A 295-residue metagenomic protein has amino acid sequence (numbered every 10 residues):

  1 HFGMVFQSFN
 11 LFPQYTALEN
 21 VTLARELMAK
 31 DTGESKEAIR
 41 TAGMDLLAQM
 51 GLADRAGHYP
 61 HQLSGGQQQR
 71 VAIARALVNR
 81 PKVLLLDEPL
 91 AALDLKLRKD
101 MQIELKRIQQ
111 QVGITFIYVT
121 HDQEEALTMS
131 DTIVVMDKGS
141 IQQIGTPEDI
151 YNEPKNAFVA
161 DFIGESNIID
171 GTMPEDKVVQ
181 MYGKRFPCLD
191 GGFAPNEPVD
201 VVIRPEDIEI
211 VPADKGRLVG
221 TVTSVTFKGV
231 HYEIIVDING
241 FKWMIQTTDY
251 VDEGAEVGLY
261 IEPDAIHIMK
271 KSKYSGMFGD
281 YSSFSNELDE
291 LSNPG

Functional and structural regions predicted by a protein language model:
H1, Q7-F12, D122, E165: Catalytic "switch" loops of ABC-type ATPases
M4-Q7, E19, L23, L27 (+2 more regions): Conserved adenine-binding aromatic site and its adjacent loop/helix in ATP-hydrolyzing domains
Q7, L11, T16-L18, L85: Beta-to-alpha transition at the N-cap of a short helix in the ABC ATPase nucleotide-binding domain, specifically
Y15, T22-A38, Q49: ABC-type ATPase nucleotide-binding domains, specifically the catalytic core motifs of the NBD
E19, L23, A42, D54 (+2 more regions): ABC ATPase nucleotide-binding domains
Q49-L52, E165: Hydrophobic patch in the ABC ATPase nucleotide-binding domain
T146-D176: ABC transporter nucleotide-binding domain
S166-I168, D176-G295: Non-catalytic connector elements of ABC transporters
